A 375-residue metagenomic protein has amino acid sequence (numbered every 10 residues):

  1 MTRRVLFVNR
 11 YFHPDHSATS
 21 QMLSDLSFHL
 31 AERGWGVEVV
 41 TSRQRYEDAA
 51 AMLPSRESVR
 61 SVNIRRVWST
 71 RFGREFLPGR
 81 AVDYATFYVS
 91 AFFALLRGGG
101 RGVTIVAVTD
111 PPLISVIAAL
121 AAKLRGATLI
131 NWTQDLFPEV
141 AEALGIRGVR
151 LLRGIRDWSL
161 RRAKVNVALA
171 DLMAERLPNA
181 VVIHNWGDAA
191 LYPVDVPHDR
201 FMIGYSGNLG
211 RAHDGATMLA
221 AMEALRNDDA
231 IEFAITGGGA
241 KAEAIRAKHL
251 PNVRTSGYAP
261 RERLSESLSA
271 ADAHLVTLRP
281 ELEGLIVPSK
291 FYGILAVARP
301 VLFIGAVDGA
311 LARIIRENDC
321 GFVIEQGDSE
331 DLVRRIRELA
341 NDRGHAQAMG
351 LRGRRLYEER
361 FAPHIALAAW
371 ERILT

Functional and structural regions predicted by a protein language model:
M1-N63, E223-N227: N-terminal subdomain of nucleotide-sugar transferases
R43, L169-L172, I183-W186: Carbohydrate-associated surface elements
M52, V182, W186-F201, D214 (+1 more regions): Acidic anion/phosphate-binding donor-loop and adjacent secondary structure in glycosyltransferase catalytic cores
L96, L113-V116, L120-T128, G148-A168: Membrane-proximal helix-turn-helix segments that form the acceptor-binding/catalytic region of lipid-linked
D195-H213, L219-E223, A234: Conserved donor-binding/catalytic core segment of Leloir-type glycosyltransferases
H213, P260-S269, H274-L295, P300-R313: Nucleotide-sugar-dependent
A230, A242-S265: Nucleotide-activated donor-binding/catalytic signature segment of Leloir-type glycosyltransferases, i.e., the conserved
D331, E338, H345-E359: A short, well-ordered alpha-helix in the C-terminal region of glycosyltransferases
